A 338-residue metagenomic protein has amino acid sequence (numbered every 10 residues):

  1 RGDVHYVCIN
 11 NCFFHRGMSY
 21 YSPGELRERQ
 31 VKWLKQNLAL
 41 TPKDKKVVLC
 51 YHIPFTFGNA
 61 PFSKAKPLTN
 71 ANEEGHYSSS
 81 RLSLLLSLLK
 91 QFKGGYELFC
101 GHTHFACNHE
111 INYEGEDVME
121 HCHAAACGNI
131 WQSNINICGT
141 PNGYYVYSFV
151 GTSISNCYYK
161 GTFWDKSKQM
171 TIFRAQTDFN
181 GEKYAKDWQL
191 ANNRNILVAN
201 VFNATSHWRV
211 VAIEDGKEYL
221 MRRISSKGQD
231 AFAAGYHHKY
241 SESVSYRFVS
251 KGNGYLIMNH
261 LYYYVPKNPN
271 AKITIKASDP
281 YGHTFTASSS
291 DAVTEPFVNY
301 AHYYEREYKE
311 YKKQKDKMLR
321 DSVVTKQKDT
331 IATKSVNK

Functional and structural regions predicted by a protein language model:
R1-Y21, G58, E114-S133, F149-G151: Active-site neighborhood of divalent metal-dependent phosphoester/pyrophosphate hydrolases
H5-V7, S19-E120: His/acidic metal-ligating clusters that form di-metal
A65-K66, G228-Q229, A292-V293: Flexible, surface-exposed loop regions and adjacent strand-edge segments of Gram-negative outer-membrane beta-barrel
E116-A204, W208-D215, L256-S288, M318-R320: Binuclear metal-dependent phosphoesterase catalytic core
W208-A234: Extended low-complexity, serine/threonine- and proline-enriched intrinsically disordered segments
D230-Y263: Aromatic sugar-binding surface patches on proteins that engage polysaccharides or sugar-phosphate polymers
H283-S322: Short beta-strand elements
K326-K338: Long, low-complexity, intrinsically disordered segments
